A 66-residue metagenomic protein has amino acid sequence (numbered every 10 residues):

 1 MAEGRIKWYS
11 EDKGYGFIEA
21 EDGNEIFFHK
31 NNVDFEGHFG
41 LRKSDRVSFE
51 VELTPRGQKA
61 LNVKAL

Functional and structural regions predicted by a protein language model:
A2-N32, H38, K59-N62: S1/OB-fold single-stranded RNA-binding interface
E3, S48-E50: Beta-strand secondary-structure signal
D34-S48: Short nucleic-acid-contacting surface segments enriched for D/E, G, S/T with interspersed K/R
L53-L66: OB-fold/S1-family single-stranded nucleic acid-binding modules
